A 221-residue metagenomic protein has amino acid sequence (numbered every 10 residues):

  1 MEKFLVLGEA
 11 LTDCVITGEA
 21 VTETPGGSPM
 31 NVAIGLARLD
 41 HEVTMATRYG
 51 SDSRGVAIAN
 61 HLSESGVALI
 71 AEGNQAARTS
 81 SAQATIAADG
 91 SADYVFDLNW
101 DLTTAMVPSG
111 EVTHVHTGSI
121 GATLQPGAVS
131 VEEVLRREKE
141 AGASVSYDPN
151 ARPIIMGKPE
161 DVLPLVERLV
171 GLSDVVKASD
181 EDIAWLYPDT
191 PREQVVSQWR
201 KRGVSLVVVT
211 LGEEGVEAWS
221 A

Functional and structural regions predicted by a protein language model:
M1-I16: Positively charged, low-complexity intrinsically disordered leader regions
A10, S28, P149: Active-site metal-binding loops of divalent metal-dependent hydrolases
C14, E42-I120, A143: Conserved N-terminal subdomain of the carbohydrate kinase-like
T17-G26, V196, V207: Short pre-catalytic strand/loop immediately N-terminal to key active-site residues, enriched for Gly-Thr
A20-R38: Short catalytic helix/loop segments, enriched in acidic residues and glycine and frequently bearing histidine
N99, I120, N150-I154, E181 (+1 more regions): Active-site beta-loop-alpha junctions enriched in small/polar residues
A141, I155-A221: Conserved phosphate/ATP/ADP-binding segment of small-molecule kinases
G142-P149: Short beta-strand/loop segments at the ligand-binding rim of alpha/beta enzyme cores
